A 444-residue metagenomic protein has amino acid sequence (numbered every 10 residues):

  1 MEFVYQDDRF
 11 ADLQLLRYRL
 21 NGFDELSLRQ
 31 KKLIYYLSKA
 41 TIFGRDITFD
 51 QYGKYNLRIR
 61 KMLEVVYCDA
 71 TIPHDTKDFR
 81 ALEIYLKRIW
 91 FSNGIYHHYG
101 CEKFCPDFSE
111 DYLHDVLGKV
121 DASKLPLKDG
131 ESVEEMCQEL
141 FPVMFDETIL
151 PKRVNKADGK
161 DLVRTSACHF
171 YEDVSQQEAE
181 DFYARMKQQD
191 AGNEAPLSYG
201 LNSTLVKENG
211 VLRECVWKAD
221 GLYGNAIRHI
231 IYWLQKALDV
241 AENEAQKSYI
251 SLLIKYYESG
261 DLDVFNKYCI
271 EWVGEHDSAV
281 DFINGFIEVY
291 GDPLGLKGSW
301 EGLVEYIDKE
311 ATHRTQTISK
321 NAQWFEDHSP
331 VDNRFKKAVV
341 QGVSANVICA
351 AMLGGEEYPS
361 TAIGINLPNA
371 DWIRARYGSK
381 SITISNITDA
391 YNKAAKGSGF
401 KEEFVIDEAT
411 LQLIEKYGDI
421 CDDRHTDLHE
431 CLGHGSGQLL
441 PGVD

Functional and structural regions predicted by a protein language model:
E2-C68: N-terminal-proximal low-complexity accessory segments that begin disordered and transition into the first
F10, I34, A395-E408, H434-D444: Active-site-adjacent bridging/hinge elements
S27, N243, R424-L439: Active-site recognition of the HExxH zinc-binding catalytic motif
S38-Q51, L252-K267, V443: Compositionally biased, low-complexity linear motifs
D46-F49, H74, A245-Y249: Surface-exposed patches in mature extracellular/periplasmic domains of secreted proteins
E64-R80: Post-signal peptide N-terminal segment of secreted/secretory-pathway proteins
I84-I414, G418, D422: Contiguous, non-catalytic segments that form substrate-binding/exosite surfaces or channel walls
